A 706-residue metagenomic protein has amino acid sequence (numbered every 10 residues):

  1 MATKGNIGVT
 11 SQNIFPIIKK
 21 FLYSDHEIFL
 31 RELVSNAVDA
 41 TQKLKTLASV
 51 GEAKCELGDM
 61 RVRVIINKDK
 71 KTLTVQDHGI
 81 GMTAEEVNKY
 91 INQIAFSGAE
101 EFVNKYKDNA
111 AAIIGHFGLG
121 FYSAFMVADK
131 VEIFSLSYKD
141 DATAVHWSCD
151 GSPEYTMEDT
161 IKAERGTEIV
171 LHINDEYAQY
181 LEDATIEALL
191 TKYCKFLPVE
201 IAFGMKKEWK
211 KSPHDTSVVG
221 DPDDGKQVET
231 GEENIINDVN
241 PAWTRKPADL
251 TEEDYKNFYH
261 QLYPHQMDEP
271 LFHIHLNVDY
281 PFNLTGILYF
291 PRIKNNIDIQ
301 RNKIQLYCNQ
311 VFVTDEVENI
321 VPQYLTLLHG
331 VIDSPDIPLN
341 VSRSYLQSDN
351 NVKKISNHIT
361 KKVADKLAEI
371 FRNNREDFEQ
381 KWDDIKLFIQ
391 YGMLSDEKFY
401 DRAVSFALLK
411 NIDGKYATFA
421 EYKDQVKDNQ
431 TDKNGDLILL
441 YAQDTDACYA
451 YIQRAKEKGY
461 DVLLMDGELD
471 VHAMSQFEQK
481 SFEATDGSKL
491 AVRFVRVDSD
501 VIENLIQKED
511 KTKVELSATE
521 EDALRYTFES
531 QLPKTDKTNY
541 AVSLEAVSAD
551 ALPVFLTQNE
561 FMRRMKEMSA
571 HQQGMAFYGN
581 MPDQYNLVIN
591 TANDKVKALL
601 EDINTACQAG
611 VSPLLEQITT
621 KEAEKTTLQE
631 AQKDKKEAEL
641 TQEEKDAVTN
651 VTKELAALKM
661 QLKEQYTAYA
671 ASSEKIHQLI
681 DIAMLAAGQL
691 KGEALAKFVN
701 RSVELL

Functional and structural regions predicted by a protein language model:
M1-L181, A188, K195, K211 (+2 more regions): GHKL (Bergerat-fold) ATPase N-terminal catalytic module, capturing the glycine-rich phosphate-binding loop and acidic
I113, V131-E154, N174-A178, A184-L706: GHKL/Bergerat-fold ATPase module in large chromosome/replication-associated machines
